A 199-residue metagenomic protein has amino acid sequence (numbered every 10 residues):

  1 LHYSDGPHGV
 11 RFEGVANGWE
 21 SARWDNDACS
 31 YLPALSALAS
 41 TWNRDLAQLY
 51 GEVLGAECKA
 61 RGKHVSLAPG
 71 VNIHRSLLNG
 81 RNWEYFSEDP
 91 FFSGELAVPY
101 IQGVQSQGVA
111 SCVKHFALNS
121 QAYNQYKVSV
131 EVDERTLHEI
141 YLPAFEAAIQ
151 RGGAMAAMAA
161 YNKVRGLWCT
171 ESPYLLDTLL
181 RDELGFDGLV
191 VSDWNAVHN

Functional and structural regions predicted by a protein language model:
L1-N199: Glycoside hydrolase catalytic-domain context in secreted enzymes
